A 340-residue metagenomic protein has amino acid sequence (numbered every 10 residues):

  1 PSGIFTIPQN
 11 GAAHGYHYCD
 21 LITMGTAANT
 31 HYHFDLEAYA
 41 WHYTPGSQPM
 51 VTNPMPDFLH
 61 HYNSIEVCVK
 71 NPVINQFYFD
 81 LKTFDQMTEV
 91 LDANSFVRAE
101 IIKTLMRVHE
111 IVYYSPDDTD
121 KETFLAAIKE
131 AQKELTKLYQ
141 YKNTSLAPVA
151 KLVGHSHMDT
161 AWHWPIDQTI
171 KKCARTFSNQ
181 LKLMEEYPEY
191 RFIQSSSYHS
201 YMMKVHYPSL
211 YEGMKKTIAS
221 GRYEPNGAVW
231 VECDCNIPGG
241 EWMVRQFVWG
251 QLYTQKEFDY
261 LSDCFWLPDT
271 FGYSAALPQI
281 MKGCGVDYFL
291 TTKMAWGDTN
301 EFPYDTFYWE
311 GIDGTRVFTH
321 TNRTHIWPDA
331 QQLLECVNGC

Functional and structural regions predicted by a protein language model:
P1-H17: Solvent-exposed beta-strand/loop surfaces of large extracellular or lumenal domains
H14-C340: Catalytic-domain carbohydrate-binding cleft regions of carbohydrate-active enzymes
